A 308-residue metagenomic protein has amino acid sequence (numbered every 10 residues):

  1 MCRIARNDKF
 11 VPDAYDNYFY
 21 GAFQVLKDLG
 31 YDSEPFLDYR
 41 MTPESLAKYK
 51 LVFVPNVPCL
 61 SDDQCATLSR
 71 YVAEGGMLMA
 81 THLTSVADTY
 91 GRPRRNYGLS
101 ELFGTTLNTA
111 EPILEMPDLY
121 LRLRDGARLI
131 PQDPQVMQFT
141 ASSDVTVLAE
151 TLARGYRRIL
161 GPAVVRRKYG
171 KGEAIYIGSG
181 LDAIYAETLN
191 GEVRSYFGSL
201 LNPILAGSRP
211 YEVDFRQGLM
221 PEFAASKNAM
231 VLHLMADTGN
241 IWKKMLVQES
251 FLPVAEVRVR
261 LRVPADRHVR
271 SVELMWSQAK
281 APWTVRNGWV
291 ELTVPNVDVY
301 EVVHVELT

Functional and structural regions predicted by a protein language model:
M1-K48, H82, T89, K168: Aromatic-Pro/Gly-enriched surface loop or interdomain linker that acts as a lid/target-recognition segment
E44-A47, P55-N296, E301-L307: A conserved amphipathic helix/loop scaffold that creates a polar/acidic microenvironment used either to coordinate
L51: Short, Asp-centered acidic motifs that coordinate Mg2+ and/or phosphate in catalytic or ligand-binding sites
